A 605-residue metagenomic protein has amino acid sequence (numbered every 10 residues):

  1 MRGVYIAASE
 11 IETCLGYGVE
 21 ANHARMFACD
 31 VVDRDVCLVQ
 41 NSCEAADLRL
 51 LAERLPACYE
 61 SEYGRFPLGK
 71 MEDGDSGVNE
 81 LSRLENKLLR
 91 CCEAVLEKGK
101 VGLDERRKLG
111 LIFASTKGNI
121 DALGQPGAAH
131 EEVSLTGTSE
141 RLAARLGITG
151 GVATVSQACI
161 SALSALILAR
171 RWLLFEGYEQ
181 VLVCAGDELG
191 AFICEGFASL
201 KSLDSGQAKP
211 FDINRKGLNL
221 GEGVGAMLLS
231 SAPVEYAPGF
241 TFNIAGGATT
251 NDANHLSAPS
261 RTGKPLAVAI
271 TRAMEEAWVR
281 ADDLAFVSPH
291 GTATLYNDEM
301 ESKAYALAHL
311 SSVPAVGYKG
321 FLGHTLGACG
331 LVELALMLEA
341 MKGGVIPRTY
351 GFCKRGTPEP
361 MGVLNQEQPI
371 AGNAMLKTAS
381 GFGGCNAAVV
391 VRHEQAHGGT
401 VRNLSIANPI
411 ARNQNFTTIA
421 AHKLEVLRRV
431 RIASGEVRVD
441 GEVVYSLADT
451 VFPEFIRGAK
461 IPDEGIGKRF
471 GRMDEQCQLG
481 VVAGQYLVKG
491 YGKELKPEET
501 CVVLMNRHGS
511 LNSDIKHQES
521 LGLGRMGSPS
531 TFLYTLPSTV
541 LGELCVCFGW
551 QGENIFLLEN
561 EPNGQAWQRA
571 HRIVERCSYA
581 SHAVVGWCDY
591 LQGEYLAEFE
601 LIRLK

Functional and structural regions predicted by a protein language model:
M1-V152, R171, G190, A198-N219 (+3 more regions): Conserved "HGTGT" condensation-loop signature of ketosynthase/thiolase-family condensing enzymes that catalyze
A162: Short conserved active-site loop signatures built around small residues
A165-L166, L228: Active-site alpha-helical elements of protease catalytic centers
G177-E179: Alpha-to-beta junction loops
L182: FAD-binding subdomain of flavoenzyme oxidoreductases
A185-L189: Glycine-rich anion/phosphate-binding loop at the beta-strand->alpha-helix junction
